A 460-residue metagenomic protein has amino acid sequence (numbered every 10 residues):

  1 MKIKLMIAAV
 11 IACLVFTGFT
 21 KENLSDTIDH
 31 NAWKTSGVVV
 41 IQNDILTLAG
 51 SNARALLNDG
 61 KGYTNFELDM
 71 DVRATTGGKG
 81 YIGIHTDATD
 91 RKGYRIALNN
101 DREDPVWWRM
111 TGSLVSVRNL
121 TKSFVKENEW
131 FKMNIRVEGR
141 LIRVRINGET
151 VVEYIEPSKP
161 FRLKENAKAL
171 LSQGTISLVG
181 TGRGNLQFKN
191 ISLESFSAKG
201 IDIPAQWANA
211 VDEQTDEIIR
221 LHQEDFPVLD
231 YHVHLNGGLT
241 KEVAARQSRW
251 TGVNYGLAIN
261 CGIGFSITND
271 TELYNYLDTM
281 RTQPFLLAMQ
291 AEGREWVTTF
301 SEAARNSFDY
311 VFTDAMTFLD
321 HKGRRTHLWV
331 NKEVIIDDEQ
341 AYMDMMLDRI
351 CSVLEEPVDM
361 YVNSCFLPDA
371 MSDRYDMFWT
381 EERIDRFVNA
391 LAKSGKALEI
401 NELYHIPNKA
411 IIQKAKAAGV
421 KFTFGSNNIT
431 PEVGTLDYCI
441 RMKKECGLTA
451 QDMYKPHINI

Functional and structural regions predicted by a protein language model:
M1-I7: Bacterial N-terminal signal peptides that target proteins for export
I7-N23: Bacterial Sec-dependent signal peptides at the C-terminal "C-region" and cleavage site
K21-D212: Carbohydrate-interacting regions of secretory-pathway proteins
S51-A53, T76, L235-T240, Q290-W296 (+1 more regions): Short beta->alpha connector loops
V106-W108, S266-I267, D320-R324, E432-L436: Short, charged, surface-exposed secondary-structure boundary motifs
A210-E295, P368-M377, R386-F387, G425 (+1 more regions): An N-terminally biased module of ancient metal coordination in phosphate/nucleic-acid-related enzymes
V211-E224, Y375-I460: Charged catalytic cores and adjacent phosphate/nucleic-acid-binding surfaces used for phosphate/nucleic-acid chemistry
N269-K393, L448: Extended substrate/RNA-proximal surfaces in nucleic-acid metabolism proteins
